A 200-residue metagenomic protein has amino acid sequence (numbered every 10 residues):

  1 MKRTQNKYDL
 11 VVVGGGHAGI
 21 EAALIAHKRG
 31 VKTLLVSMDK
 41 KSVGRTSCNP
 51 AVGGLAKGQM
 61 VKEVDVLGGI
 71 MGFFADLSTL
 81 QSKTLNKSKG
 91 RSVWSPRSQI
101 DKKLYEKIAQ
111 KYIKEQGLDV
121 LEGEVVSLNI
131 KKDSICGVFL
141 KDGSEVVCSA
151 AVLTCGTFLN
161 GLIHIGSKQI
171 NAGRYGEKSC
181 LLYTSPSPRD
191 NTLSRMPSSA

Functional and structural regions predicted by a protein language model:
K2-T4, E145: Short, flexible hinge/linker loops that cap or flank conserved catalytic cores
N6-G16: Beta1/beta-strand and adjacent pyrophosphate-binding region of the FAD-binding site in flavoprotein oxidoreductases
K7, L24-K131, A150, T154-K178 (+2 more regions): Conserved N-terminal/central alpha/beta ligand/cofactor-binding core
D9, C136, S149: Conserved acidic residues
V13-G14, G123, K141: Short His-Asn-centered micro-motif
G19: N-terminal Rossmann-fold NAD(P) dinucleotide-binding loop
I130-S144: Conserved beta-strand-loop-beta-strand element in the redox core of flavoprotein oxidoreductases
Y183, D190-A200: Single conserved hydrophobic/aromatic residue that forms the stacking wall/gate of nucleotide- or nucleobase-binding
